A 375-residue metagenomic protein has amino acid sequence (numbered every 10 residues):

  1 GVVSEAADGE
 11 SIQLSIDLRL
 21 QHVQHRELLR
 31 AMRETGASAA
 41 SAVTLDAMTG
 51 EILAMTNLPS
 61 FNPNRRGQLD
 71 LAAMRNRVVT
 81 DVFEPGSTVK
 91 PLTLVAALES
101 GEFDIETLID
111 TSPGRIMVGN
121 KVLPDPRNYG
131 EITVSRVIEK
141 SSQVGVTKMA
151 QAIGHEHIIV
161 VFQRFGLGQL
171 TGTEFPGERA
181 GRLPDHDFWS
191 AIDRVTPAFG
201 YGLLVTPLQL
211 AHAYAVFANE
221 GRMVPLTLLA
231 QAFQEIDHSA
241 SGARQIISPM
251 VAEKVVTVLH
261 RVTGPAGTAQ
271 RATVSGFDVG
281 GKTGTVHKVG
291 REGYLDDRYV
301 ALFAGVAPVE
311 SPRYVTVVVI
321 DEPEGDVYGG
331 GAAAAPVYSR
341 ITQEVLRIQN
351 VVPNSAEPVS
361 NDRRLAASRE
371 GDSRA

Functional and structural regions predicted by a protein language model:
G1-A40: Conserved, well-ordered alpha-helix/loop/beta-strand core segments that scaffold catalytic motifs
G1-V3, A7, I16, A42-S87 (+3 more regions): Beta-lactam-recognizing serine transpeptidase/beta-lactamase-like catalytic domain environment
H22, R30, E324-D326, R347-I348: Short beta-strands and strand-coil junctions in structured, solvent-facing domains, enriched
Q24, V137, Y338: A helicase ATPase "motif cassette" and its flanking acidic/Ser/Thr-rich regulatory loops
R33-S38, T268, I348-N354: Surface-exposed helix-capping loop/turn segments at secondary-structure junctions
Q234-A243, A332-A375: Short, gly/Ser/Thr-rich active-site loops of penicillin-recognizing serine hydrolases
E322-A332: A short acidic/glycine-rich loop-to-helix N-cap element
